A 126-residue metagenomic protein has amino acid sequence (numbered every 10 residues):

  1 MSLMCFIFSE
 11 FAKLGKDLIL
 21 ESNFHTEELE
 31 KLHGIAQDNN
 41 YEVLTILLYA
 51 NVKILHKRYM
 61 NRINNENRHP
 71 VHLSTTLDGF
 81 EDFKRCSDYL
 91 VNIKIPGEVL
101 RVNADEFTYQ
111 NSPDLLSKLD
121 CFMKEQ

Functional and structural regions predicted by a protein language model:
M1-V43: Glycine-rich phosphate-binding loop used to anchor ATP phosphates in small-molecule kinases, encompassing both
N23-F24, A50, E106: Short beta->alpha linker loops
L32, K57-M60, D114: Short aromatic-enriched loop/helix-cap "lid" or pocket-rim segments at secondary-structure transitions that line
I35-D38, N64, K118-D120: Glycine-rich, phosphate-binding/catalytic loops in enzymes
N39-R62: Conserved phosphate-donor/acceptor-positioning beta-strand/loop module used by diverse small-molecule
N65-P113: Small-molecule kinase domains that catalyze NTP-dependent phosphoryl transfer to phosphate-bearing small molecules
L116-Q126: C-terminal accessory "lid"/substrate-recognition subdomains
